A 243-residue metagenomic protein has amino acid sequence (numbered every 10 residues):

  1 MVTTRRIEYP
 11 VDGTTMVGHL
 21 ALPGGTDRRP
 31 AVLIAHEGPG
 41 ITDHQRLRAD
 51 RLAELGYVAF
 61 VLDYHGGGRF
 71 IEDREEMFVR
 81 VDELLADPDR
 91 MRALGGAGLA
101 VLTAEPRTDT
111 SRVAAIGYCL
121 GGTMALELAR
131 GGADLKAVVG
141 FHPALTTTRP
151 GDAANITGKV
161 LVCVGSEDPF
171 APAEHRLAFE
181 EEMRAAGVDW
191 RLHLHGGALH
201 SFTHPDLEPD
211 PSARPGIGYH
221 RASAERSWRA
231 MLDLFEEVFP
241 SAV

Functional and structural regions predicted by a protein language model:
R5-R107, T203-G218: Serine-hydrolase catalytic machinery in alpha/beta-hydrolase-like enzymes
L55, E105, G131-D134, A186 (+1 more regions): Conserved dinucleotide-binding and phosphotransfer motif residues
G95-T157: Primarily recognizes the serine-hydrolase "nucleophile elbow" in alpha/beta-hydrolase and SGNH/GDSL folds
N155-V160, A186-D189: Short, proline-enriched alpha-helix->beta-strand connector loops that line the catalytic pocket of alpha/beta-hydrolase
I156, V162-V164, H195: Short beta-strand/loop motif that positions the catalytic acidic residue of the alpha/beta-hydrolase fold
E167-A171, H200-S201: Acidic catalytic loop of the alpha/beta-hydrolase fold
P172-M183: Short alpha-helix in the alpha/beta-hydrolase fold that links the catalytic acid
R184, D189-V243: C-terminal catalytic histidine-bearing segment of alpha/beta-hydrolase fold enzymes
